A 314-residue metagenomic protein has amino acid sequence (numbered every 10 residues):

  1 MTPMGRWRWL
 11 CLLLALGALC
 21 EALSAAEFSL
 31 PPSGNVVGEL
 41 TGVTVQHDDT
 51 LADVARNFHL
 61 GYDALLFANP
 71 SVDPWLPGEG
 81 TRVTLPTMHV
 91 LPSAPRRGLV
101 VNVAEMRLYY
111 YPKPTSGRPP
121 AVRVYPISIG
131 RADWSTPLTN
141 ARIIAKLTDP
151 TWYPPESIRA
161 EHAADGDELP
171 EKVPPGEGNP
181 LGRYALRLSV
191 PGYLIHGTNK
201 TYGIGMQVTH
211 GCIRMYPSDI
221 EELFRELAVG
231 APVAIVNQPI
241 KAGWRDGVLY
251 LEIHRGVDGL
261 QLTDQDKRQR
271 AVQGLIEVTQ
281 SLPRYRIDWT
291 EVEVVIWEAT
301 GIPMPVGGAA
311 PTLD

Functional and structural regions predicted by a protein language model:
M1-C11: Bacterial N-terminal signal peptides that target proteins for export
L10-E21: Bacterial N-terminal signal peptides
A25-V37, Y62-L99, P239: Extracellular LysM carbohydrate-binding repeats and other cell-envelope/extracellular binding modules
A26-H59: Primarily a LysM-type cell-wall glycan-binding module
Q46-L76, G117-A121: LysM (lysin motif) carbohydrate-binding repeats in extracellular/periplasmic proteins that recognize
D48, G78-V83, G230-V233: Loop/turn positions that initiate beta-strands
P92-T201, E222-R225, I253-H254, L260-D314: Gly/Pro-biased beta-strand-loop elements
T209, I220-A228, P232-V248, H254-Q269: C-terminal soluble interaction/assembly domains
